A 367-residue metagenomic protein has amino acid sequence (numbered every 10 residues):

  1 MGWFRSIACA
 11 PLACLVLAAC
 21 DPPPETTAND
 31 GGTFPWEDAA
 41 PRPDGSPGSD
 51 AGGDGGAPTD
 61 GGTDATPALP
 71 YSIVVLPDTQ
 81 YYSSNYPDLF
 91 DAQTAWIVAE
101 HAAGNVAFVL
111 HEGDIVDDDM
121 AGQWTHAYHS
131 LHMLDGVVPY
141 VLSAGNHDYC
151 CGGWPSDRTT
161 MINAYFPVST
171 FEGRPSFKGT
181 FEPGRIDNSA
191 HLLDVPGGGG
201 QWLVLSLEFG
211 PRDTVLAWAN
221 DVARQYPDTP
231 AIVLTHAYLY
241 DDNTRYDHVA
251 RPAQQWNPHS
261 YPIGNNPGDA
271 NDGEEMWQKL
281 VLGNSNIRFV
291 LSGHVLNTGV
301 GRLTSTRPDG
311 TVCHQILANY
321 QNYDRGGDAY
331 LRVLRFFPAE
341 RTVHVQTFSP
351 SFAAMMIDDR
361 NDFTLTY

Functional and structural regions predicted by a protein language model:
C14-T66: Ser/Thr-rich, Pro/Gly/Ala-heavy low-complexity intrinsically disordered linkers and tails of secreted extracellular
G62-Q123: N-terminal active-site segment of His-dependent metallophosphoesterases
V75-P77, A107-D114, P139-G145, L207 (+4 more regions): Active-site neighborhood of phospho(di)ester-bond hydrolases with catalytic His/Asp-centered motifs
Y82-S84, D117-D119, A144-G153, I186-D187 (+6 more regions): Active-site environment of divalent metal-dependent phosphoester hydrolases
A121-W218, R224-P227, N257, V300-A318 (+3 more regions): Extended active-site neighborhood of metal-dependent phosphoesterases/phosphodiesterases
L216, Y226-I287: Active-site-proximal segments of metal-dependent phosphoesterases and phosphodiesterases across multiple
N257-P338: Conserved beta-sheet core of the metallophosphoesterase superfamily
R325-Y367: A short C-terminal boundary segment appended to hydrolase-like catalytic domains
